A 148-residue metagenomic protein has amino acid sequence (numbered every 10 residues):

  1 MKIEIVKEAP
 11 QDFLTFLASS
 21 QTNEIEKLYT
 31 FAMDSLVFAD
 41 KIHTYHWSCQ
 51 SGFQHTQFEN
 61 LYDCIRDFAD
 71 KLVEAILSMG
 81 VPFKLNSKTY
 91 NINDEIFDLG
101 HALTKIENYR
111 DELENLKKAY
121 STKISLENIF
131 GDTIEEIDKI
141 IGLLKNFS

Functional and structural regions predicted by a protein language model:
M1-L28, L113, S125-N128: Charge-dense, intrinsically disordered terminal/linker segments
Q21-A32, F38, D98-A102: Disorder-to-helix initiation segments
T30, D34, Q57-N60, C64 (+2 more regions): Alpha-helical initiation/capping and key positions within long helical/coiled-coil segments
V37-N60, L116-I124: Helix-loop segments that flank and shape redox-cofactor active sites
F53-L85: Conserved alpha-helical segments that form or flank metal/cofactor-binding pockets of metalloenzymes
K88-K145: Acidic/histidine-rich alpha-helical segments that form the ligand environment of transition-metal centers
